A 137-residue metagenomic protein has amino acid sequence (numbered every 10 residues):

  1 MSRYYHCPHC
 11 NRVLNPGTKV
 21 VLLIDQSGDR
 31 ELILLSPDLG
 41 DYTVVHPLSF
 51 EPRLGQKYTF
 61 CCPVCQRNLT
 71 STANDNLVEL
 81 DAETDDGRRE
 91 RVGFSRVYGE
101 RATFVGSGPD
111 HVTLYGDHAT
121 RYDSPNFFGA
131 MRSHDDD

Functional and structural regions predicted by a protein language model:
Y4, T59: Residues immediately within or flanking Cys/His clusters that coordinate Zn2+ in small zinc-binding modules
C7-C10, C62-C65: Short cysteine-rich clusters marking metal-coordination/redox-active sites
L14, E31-L39, R91-Y98: Short, structured motif recognition centered on aromatic/hydrophobic residues
P16-G17, S71-T72: Short, non-ligating residues that shape and space the ligands of small metal-coordination modules and catalytic
L22-L32, L77-R89: Short cysteine/histidine-rich metal-coordination sites, predominantly Zn2+-binding motifs
L39-F50: Short Cys/His-rich Zn2+-coordinating modules
R53-K57: Acidic, metal/cofactor-coordinating or nucleic-acid-engaging core segments within structured domains
A102-D137: Glycine-rich, aromatic-bearing surface loops/beta-hairpins
